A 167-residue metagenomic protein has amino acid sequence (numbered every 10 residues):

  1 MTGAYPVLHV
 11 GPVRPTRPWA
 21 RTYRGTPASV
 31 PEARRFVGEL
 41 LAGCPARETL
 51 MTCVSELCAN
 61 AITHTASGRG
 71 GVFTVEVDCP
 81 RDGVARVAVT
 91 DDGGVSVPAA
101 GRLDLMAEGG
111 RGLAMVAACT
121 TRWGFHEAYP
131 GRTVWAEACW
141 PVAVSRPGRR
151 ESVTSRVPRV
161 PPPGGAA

Functional and structural regions predicted by a protein language model:
M1-A20, I62-A167: Conserved beta-strand-loop-beta-strand hairpin that lines the nucleotide-binding pocket of ATP/GTP-utilizing enzymes
A20-V30: STAS-typified acidic loop motif
E32-S55: Conserved short strand/loop->alpha-helix "switch" segment adjacent to the catalytic nucleotide/phosphoryl-transfer site
S55, A59, T63: Short alpha-helix lining the ATP-binding pocket of the histidine-kinase-like ATPase
